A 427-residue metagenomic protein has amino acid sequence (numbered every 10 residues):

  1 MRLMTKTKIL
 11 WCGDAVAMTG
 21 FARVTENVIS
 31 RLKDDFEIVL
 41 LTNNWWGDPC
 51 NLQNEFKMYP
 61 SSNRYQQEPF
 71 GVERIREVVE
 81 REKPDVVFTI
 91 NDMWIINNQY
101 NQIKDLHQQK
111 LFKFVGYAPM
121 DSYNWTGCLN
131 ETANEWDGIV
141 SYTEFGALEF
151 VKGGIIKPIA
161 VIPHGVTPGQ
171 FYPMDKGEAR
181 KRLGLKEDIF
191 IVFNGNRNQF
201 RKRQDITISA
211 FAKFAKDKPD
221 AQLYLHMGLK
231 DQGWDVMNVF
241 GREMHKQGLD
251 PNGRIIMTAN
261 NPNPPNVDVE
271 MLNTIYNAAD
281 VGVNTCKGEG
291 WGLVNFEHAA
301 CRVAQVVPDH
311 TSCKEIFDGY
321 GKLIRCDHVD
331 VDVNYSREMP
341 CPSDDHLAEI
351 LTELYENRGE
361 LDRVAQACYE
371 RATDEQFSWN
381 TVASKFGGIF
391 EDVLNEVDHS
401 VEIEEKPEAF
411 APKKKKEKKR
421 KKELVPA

Functional and structural regions predicted by a protein language model:
L10, K186-K202, I208-F211, L223-M227: Conserved donor-binding/catalytic core segment of Leloir-type glycosyltransferases
F145, G165: Carbohydrate-associated surface elements
Y172-L185: A short helix/loop element that forms part of the nucleotide-sugar donor recognition site in Leloir-type
W234-T274: Nucleotide-activated donor-binding/catalytic signature segment of Leloir-type glycosyltransferases, i.e., the conserved
K287: Aromatic "clamp/platform" in nucleotide-sugar-dependent glycosyltransferases that forms part of the donor/acceptor
A304-V307, K322: Short hydrophobic beta-strand element within catalytic cores of glycosyltransferases and related nucleotide-activated
K314-E353: Change "using UDP/GDP/dTDP sugars" to "using nucleotide sugars
P342, H346, E356-G388: A charged, aromatic-enriched C-terminal amphipathic alpha-helix characteristic of glycosyltransferases across folds
